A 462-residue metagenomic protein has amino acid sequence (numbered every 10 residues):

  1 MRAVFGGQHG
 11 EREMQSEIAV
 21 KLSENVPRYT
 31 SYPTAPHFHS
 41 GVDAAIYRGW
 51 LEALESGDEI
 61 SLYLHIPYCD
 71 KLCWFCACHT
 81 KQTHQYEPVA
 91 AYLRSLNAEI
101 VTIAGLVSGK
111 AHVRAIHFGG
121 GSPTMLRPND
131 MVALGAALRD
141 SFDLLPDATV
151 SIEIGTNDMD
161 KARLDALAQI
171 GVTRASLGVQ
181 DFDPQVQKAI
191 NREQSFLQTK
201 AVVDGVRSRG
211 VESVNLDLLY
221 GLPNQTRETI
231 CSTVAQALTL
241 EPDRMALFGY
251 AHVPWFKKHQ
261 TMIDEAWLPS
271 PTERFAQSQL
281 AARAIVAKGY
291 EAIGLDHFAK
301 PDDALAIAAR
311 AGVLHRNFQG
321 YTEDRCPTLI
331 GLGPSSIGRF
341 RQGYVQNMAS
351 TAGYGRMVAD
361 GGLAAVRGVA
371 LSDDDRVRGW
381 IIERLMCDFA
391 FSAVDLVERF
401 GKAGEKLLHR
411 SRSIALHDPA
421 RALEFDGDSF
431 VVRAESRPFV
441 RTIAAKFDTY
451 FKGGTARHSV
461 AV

Functional and structural regions predicted by a protein language model:
M1-S61: Flexible, acidic/Gly-rich N-terminal and inter-domain linker regions that tether and position cofactor-handling modules
E52-E59, T83-L106, H112-K402, A461: C-terminal scaffold of the Radical SAM
L64-T80: Local cysteine-cluster metal-coordination motifs and their immediate loop/turn environment, predominantly Fe-S cluster
A403-L416: Short amphipathic alpha-helical interaction segments
D418-D428: A short, conserved structural fragment
S429-R433: Minor-groove-contacting beta-hairpin "wing" of winged helix-turn-helix DNA-binding domains
R437-V462: Short, amphipathic alpha-helical interaction segments positioned at domain boundaries
